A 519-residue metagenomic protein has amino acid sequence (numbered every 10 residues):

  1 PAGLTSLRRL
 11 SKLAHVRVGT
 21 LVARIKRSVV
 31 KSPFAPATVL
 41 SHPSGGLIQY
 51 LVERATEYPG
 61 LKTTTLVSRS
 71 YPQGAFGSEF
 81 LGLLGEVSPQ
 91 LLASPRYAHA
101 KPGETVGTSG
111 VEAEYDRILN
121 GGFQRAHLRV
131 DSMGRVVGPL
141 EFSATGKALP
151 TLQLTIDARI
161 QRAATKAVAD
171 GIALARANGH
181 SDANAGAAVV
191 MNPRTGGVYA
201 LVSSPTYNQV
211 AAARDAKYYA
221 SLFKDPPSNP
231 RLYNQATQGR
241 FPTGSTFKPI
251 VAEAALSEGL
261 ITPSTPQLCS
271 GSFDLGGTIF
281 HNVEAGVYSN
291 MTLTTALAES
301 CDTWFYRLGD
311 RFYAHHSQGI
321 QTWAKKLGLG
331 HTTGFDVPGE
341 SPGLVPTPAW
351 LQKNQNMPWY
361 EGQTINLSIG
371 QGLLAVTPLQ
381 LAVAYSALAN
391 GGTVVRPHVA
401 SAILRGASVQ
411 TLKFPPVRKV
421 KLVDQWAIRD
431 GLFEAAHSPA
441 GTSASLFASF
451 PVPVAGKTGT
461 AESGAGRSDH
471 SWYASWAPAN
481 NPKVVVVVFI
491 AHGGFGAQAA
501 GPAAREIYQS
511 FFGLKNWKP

Functional and structural regions predicted by a protein language model:
A2, V87-L92, A163, A436-P439 (+1 more regions): Short, solvent-exposed loop/turn elements at domain surfaces
A2-L149, V488, R505-E506: Small/polar-residue-rich segments within soluble enzyme cores
L4-K12, A23, Q49, E53 (+22 more regions): Solvent-exposed, polar/charged alpha-helical surfaces in well-ordered, non-transmembrane soluble domains, broadly
P36, V136-G186: Conserved, well-ordered alpha-helix/loop/beta-strand core segments that scaffold catalytic motifs
T63, N178, A187-M191: Cytosolic beta-strand hydrophobic patch enriched in CBS
R129-S143, I156, G186-T246, I250-H492 (+1 more regions): Beta-lactam-recognizing serine transpeptidase/beta-lactamase-like catalytic domain environment
A167-R176, G259, A436, K515: Structural motif corresponding to the C-terminal cap of alpha-helices
S408-F414, R505-P519: Short, gly/Ser/Thr-rich active-site loops of penicillin-recognizing serine hydrolases
